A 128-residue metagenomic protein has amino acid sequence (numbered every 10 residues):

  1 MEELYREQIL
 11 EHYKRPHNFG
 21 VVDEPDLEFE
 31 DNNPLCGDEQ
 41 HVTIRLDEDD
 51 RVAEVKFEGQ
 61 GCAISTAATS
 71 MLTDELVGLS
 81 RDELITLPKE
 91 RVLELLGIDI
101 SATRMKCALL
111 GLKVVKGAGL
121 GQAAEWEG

Functional and structural regions predicted by a protein language model:
M1-D23, E28-F29, D47, R51-A53 (+1 more regions): C-terminal binding/interaction regions
N33, D38-E48: Short beta-strand elements
C36, G59-A68: Short, thiol/selenol-centered motifs that function as redox-active sites or metal-ligating centers
E54-E58: Conserved interaction-surface patches within small, structured recognition/assembly domains
A68-L79: Alpha-helical support elements that line or immediately flank enzyme active sites and cofactor-binding pockets
